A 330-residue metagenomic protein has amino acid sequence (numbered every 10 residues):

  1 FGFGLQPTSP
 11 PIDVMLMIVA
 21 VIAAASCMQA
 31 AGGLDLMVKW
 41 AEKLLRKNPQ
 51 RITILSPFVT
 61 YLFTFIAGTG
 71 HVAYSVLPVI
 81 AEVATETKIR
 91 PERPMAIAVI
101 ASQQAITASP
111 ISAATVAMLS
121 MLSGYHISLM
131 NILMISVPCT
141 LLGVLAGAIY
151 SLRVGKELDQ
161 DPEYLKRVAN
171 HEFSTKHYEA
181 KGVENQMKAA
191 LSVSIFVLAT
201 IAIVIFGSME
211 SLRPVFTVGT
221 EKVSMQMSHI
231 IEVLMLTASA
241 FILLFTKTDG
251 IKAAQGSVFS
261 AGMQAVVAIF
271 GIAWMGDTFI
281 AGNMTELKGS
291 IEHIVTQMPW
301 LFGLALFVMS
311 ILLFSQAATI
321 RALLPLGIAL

Functional and structural regions predicted by a protein language model:
G2-T87, T248-A329: Membrane-embedded alpha-helical segments and adjacent helix-loop junctions characteristic of multi-pass solute
D13, R51-S56, N131-I135, C139 (+5 more regions): Alpha-helical transmembrane segments of integral membrane proteins
I22, T60-L77, P91-I135, C139-K156 (+2 more regions): Alpha-helical transmembrane segments and, especially, the helix-loop junctions at the ends of these helices
P110-M121, G207-F216, M275, F279-M284: Membrane-helix interface motif
S120-M121, R213-V223, K288-I294: Membrane-interfacial helical/loop segments at transmembrane boundaries in membrane proteins
M134-T246, G250: Long, contiguous bundles of hydrophobic transmembrane helices that form the permeation core of multi-pass
